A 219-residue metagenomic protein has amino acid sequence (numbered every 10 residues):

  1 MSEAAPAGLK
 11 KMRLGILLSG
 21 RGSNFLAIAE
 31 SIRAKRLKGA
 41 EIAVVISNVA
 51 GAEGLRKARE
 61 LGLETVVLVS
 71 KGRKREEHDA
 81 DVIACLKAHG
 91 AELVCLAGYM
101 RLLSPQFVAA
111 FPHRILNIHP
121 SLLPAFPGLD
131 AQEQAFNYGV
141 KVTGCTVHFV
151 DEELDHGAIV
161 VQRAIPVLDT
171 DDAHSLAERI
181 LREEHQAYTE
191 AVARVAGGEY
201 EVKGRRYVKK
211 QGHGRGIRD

Functional and structural regions predicted by a protein language model:
M1-D219: One-carbon transfer enzymes
